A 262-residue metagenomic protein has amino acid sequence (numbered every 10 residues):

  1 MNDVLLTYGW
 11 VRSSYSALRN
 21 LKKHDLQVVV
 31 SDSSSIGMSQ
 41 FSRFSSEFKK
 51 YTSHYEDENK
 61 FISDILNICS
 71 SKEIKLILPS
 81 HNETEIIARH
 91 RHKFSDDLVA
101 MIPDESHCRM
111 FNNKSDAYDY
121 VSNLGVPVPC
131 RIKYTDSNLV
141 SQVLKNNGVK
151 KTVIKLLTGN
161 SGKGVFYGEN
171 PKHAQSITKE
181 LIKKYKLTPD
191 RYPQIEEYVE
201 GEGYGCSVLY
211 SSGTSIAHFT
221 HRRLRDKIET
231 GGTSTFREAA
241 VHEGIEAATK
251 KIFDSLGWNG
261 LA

Functional and structural regions predicted by a protein language model:
M1-P103, N138: ATP-binding N-terminal substructure of ATP-dependent carboxylate-amine bond-forming enzymes
S39-F41, E58-S63, P103-D104, C108-S115 (+2 more regions): Short, charged, surface-exposed secondary-structure boundary motifs
Y51, S80, Y134, K155 (+1 more regions): Conserved residues at the C-terminal ends of beta-strands
C108-P193, E200, S212-T214, E243: Active-site nucleotide/adenylate-binding loops and adjacent lid/helix of ATP-dependent enzymes
Q175-G231, R237-F253, G257: Phosphate-binding site of ATP-dependent enzymes
N259-A262: A short glycine-rich, hydrophobically flanked beta-strand micro-motif that places a catalytic Asp/Glu for divalent metal
